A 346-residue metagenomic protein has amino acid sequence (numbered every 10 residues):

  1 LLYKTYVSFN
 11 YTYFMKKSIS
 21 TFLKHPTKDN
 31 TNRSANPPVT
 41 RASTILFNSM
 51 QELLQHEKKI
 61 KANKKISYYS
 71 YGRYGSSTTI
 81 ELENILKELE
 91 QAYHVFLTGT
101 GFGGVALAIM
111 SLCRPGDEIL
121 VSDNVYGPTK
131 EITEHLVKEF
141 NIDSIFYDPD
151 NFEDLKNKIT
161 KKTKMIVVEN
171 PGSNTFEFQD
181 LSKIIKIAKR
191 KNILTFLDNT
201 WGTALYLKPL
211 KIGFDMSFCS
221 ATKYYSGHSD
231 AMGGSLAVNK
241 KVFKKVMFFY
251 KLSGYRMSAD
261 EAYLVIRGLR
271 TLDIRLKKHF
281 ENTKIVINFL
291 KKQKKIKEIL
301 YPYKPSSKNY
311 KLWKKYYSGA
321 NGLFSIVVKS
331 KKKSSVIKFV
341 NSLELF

Functional and structural regions predicted by a protein language model:
M15-T40: Short conserved active-site loop signatures built around small residues
L23-K28, H94-K295, L300, K311: Conserved PLP-enzyme active-site core in the AAT-like
T31, L46-M50, F243-K244, K331-S335: Short, acidic Gly/Pro/Ser/Thr-rich loop/turn segments
S49-G103, T133-H135: Conserved N-terminal alpha-helix of the aminotransferase class I/II PLP-enzyme fold
I66-Y68, A231-G233, G319-L323: Short, solvent-exposed beta-strand edge segments and adjacent coil->beta transition regions
K284-L345: Conserved small-domain helix->loop->beta segment predominantly found in fold-type I
